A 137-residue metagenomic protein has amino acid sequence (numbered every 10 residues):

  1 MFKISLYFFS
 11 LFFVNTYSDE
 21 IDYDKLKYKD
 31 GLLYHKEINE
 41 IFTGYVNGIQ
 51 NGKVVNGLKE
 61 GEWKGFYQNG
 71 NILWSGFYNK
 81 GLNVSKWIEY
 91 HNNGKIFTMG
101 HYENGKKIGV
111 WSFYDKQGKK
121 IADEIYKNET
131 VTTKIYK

Functional and structural regions predicted by a protein language model:
I4-V14: Sec-dependent N-terminal signal peptides
V14-K137: Glycine/tyrosine- and acidic-biased, solvent-exposed loop/turn segments at the edges of beta-strands
